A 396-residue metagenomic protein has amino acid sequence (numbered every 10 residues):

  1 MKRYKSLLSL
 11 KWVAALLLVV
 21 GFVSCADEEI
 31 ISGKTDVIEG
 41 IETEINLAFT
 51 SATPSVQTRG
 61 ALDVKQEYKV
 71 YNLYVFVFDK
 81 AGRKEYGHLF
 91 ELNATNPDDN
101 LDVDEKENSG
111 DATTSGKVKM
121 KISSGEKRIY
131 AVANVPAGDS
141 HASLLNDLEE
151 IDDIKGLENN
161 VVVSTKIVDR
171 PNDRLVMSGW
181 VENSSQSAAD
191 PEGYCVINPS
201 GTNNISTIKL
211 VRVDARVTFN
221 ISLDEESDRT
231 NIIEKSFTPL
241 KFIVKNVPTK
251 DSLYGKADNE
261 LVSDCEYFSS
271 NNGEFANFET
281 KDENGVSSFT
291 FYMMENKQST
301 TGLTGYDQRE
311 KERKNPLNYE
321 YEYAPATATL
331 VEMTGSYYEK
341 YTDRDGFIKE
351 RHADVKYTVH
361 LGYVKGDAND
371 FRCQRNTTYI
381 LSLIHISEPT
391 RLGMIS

Functional and structural regions predicted by a protein language model:
K2-V13: Bacterial N-terminal signal peptides that target proteins for export
G21-S24: C-terminal motif of bacterial Sec signal peptides marking the signal peptidase cleavage site
A26-E28: Bacterial signal peptide processing site
V37-T58, D214-T218: Contiguous beta-strand segments within globular domains
L62-N146, T207, R216-N220, D224-T377: Tryptophan-paired
L101, E105-E107, D139-N204, D354-V359 (+2 more regions): Structured interaction patches on ligand/partner-binding surfaces of diverse proteins
L210-R212: Interdomain boundary/hinge segments at the C-termini of tandem beta-sandwich modules
I384-I395: Single conserved hydrophobic/aromatic residue that forms the stacking wall/gate of nucleotide- or nucleobase-binding
